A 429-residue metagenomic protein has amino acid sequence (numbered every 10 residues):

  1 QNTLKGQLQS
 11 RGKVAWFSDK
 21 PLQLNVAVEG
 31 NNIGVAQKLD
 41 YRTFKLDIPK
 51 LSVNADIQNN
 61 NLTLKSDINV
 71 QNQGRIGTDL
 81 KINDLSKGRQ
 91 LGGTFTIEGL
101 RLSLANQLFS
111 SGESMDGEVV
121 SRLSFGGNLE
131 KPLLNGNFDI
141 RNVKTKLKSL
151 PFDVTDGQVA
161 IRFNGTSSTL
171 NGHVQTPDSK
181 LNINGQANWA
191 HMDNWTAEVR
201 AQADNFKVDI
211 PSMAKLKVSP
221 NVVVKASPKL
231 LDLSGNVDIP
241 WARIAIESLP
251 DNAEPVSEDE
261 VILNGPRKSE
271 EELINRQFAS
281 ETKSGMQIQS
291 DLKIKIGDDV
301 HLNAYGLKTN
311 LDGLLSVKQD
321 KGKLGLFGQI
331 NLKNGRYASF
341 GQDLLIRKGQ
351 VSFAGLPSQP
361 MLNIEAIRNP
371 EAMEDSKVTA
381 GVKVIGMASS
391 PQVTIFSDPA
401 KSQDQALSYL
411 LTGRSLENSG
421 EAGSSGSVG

Functional and structural regions predicted by a protein language model:
N2-Q9, N31-Q71, D84, L104-Q107 (+4 more regions): Strand-loop-strand
F17-D19, N128-E130, D320-G322: Short solvent-exposed strand-capping/beta-turn motif centered on an Asx-Ser/Thr pair
P21-V28, P132-F138: Short flexible loop/turn segments that cap and initiate beta-strands
